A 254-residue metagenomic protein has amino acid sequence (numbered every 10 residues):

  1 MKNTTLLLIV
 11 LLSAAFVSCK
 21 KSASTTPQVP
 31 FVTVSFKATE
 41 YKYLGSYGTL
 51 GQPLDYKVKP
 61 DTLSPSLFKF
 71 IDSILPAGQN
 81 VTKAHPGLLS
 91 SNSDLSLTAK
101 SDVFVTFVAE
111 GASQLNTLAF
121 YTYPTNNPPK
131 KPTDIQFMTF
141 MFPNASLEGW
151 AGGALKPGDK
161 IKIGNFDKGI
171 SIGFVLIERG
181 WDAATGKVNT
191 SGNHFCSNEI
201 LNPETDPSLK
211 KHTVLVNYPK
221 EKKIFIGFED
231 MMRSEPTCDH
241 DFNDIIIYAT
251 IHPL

Functional and structural regions predicted by a protein language model:
M1-L7, K20-K21: Positively charged n-region of N-terminal signal peptides that target proteins for export
L7-L8, P253-L254: Short, well-ordered strand-loop elements centered on a beta-strand within folded domains, enriched for acidic residues
L8-I9, P27: A periodicity- and composition-biased signal for non-globular, repetitive helical segments
A15-S18: C-terminal motif of bacterial Sec signal peptides marking the signal peptidase cleavage site
S24-I246, P253: Extracellular distal adhesion/interaction modules in secreted or cell-surface proteins
